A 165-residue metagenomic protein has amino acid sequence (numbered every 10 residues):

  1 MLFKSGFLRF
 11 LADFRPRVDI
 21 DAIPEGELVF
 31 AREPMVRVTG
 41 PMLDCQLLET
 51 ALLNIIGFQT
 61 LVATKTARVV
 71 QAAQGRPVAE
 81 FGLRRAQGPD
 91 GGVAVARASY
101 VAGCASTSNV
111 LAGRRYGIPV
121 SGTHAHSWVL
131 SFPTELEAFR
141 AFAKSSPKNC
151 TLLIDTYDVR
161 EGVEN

Functional and structural regions predicted by a protein language model:
G6-L8: N-terminal functional module of multi-domain proteins
L11-R17, G26-N165: Buried, small/hydrophobic-residue-enriched core segments of structured protein domains
